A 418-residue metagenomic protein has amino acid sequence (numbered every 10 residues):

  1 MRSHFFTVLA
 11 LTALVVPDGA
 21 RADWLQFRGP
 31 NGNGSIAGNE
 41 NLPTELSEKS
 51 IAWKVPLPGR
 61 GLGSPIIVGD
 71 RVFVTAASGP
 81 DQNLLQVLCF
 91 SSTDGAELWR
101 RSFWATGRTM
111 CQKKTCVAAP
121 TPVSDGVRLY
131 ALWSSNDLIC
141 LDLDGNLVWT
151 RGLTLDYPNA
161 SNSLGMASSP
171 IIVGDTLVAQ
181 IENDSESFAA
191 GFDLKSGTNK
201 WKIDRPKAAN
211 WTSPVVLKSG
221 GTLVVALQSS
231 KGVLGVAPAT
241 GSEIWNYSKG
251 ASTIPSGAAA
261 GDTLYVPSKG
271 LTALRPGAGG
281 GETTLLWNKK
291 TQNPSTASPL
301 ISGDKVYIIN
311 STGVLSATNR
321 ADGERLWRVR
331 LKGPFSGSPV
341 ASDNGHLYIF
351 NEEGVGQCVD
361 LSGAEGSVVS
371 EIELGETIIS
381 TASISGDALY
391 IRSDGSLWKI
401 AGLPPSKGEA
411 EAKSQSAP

Functional and structural regions predicted by a protein language model:
M1-T7: Bacterial N-terminal signal peptides that target proteins for export
T7-V16: Bacterial N-terminal signal peptides
D18-P418: Noncatalytic, solvent-exposed loop/strand surfaces of beta-propeller-type extracellular/periplasmic domains
